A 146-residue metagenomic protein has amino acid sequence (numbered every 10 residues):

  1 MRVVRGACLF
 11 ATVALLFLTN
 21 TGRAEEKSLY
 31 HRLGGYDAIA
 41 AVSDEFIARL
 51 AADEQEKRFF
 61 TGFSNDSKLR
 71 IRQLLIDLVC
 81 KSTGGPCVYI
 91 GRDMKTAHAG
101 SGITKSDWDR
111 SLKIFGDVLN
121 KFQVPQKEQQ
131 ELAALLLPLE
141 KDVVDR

Functional and structural regions predicted by a protein language model:
M1-V4: N-terminal secretory signal peptides that target proteins for export/translocation
C8-F17: Bacterial N-terminal signal peptides
T19-T21: N-terminal signal peptide c-region/cleavage motif recognized by signal peptidases
R23-R146: Core of compact, soluble alpha-helical bundle domains
